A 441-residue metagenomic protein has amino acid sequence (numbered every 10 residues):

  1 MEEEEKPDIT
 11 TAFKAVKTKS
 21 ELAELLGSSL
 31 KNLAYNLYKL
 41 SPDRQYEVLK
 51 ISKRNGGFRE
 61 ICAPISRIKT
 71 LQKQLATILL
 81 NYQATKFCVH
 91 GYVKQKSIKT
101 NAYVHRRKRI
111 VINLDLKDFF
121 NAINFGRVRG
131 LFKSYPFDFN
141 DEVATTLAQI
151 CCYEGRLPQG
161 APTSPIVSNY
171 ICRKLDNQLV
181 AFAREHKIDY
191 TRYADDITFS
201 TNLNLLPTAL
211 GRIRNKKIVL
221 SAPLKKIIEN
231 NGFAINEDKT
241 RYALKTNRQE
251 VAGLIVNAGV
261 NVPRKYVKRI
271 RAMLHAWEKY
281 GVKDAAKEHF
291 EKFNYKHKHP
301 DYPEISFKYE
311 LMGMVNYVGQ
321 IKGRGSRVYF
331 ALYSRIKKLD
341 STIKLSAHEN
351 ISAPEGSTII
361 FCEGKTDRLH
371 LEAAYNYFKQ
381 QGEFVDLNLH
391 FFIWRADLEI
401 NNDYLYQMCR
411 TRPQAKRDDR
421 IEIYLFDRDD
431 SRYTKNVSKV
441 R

Functional and structural regions predicted by a protein language model:
M1-I51, I61-Y82, C88-I110, L114 (+6 more regions): Right-hand nucleic-acid polymerase module
G57-R59: Reverse-transcribing Pol proteins
K108-I110, Y190, R248, T358 (+1 more regions): The start of beta-strands in P-loop NTPase/AAA+ ATPase cores
I112-L114, A194, A252, C362 (+1 more regions): Active-site flanking residues adjacent to catalytic metal/cofactor-binding acidic residues
N113-K117, G160, S164, H186-T208: Catalytic palm active-site di-aspartate
T145-C152, A194-S200: Short, conserved phosphate-binding/catalytic loop or strand-edge motifs used in phosphoryl-/nucleotidyl-transfer
Y170-A183: Short amphipathic alpha-helix segments
K338-R441: Acidic, divalent-metal-binding catalytic cores of TOPRIM and closely related two-metal-ion phosphodiester/pyrophosphate
